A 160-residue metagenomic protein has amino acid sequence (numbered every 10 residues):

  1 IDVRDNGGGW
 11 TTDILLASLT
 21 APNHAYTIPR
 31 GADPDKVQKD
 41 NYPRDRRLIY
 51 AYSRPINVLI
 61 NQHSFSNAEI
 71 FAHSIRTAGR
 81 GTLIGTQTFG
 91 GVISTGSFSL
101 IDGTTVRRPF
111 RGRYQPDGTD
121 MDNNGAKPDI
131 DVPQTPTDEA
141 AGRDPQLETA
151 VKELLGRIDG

Functional and structural regions predicted by a protein language model:
D2-A21, I28-A32, I70, Q87 (+2 more regions): Intrinsically disordered, Ser/Thr/Pro/Gly-rich linkers and terminal tails that flank and connect PDZ domains
G7-L59, H63, I93-S99, F110-Y114: Gly/Ser/Thr-rich loop/hinge elements
G8-G9, P43, G81, G85 (+2 more regions): Glycine-centered flexibility motif
S53-P55, A78, T95, I101-P109 (+2 more regions): Active-site lining segments that contact anionic ligands and/or coordinate catalytic metals
P55-T77, G81-F89: Extended C-terminal subregions enriched in glycine
A78, L83-I84, G96, R111 (+1 more regions): Exposed boundary/loop context
